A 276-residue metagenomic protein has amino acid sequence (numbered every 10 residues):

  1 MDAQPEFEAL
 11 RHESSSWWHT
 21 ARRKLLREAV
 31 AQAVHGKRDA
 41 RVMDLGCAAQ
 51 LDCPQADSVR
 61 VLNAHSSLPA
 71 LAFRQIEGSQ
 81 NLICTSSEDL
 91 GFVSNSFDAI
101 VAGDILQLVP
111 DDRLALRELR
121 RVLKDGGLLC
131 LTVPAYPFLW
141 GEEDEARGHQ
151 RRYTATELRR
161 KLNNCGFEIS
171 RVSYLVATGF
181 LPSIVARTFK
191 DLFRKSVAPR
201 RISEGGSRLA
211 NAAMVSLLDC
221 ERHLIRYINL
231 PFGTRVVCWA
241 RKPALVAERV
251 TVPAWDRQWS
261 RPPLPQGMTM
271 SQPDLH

Functional and structural regions predicted by a protein language model:
M1-N95, A99-G103, L116, P231-V236 (+2 more regions): Conserved N-terminal segment of class I S-adenosyl-L-methionine
F7-R11, L129-R151, A155-N163: Short, glycine-/aromatic-enriched active-site segment of Class I SAM-dependent methyltransferases
Q107-L108: A short His-aromatic
R113-L128: A short glycine-rich, Lys/Arg-flanked "PGG" loop and its adjoining helix->strand segment in the class I
F167-A177: Conserved S-adenosyl-L-methionine
G179-D256, S260: A C-terminal cap/extension of S-adenosyl-L-methionine-dependent methyltransferases that defines the acceptor-substrate
